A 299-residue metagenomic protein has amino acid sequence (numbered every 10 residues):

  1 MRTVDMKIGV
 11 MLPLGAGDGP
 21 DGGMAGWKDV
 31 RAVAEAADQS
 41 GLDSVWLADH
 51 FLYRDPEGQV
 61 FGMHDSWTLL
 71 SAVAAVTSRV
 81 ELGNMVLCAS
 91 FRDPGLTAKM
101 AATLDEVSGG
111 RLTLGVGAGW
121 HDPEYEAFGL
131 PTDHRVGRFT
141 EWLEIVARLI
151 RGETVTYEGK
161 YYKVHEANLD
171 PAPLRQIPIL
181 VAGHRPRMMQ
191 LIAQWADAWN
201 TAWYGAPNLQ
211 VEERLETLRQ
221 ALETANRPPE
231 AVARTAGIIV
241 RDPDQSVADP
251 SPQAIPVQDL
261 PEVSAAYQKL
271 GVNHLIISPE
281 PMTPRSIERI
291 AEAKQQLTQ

Functional and structural regions predicted by a protein language model:
M1-D5, Y53, E57-Q59, N84 (+2 more regions): Internal, glycine-rich beta/alpha segment that forms the wall or movable "lid" of small-molecule/cofactor binding
M1-V4, D133-L169, P173, A202-Q299: An alpha-helical appendage that flanks or caps ligand/catalytic pockets
M1-V76, I177, E280-E288, E292-Q296: N-terminal beta1-alpha1-beta2 module of alpha/beta enzyme domains
I8-L12, V45-L47, E81-M85, L112-V116 (+4 more regions): Hydrophobic faces of well-ordered beta-strands that scaffold small-molecule active sites in alpha/beta enzyme cores
L12-K28, M85-G95, P173-H184, V240-Q258 (+1 more regions): Active-site mouth loops of central-metabolism enzymes
Q39-L42, G109, A196, K269-V272: A structural motif
S71, A75, E81-S90: Structural motif corresponding to the early beta-alpha repeats
